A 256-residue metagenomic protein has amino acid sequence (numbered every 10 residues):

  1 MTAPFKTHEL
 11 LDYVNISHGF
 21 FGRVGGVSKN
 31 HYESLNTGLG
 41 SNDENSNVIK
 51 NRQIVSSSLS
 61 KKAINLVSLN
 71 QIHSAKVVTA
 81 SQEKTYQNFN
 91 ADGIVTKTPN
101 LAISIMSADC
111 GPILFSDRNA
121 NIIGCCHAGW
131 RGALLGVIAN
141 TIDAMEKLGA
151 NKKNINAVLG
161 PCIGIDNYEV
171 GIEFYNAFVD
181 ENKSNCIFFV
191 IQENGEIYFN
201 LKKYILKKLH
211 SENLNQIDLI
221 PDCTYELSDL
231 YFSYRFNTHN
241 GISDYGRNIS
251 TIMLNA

Functional and structural regions predicted by a protein language model:
M1-A256: Active-site microenvironment for binding and transforming phosphate-containing groups
